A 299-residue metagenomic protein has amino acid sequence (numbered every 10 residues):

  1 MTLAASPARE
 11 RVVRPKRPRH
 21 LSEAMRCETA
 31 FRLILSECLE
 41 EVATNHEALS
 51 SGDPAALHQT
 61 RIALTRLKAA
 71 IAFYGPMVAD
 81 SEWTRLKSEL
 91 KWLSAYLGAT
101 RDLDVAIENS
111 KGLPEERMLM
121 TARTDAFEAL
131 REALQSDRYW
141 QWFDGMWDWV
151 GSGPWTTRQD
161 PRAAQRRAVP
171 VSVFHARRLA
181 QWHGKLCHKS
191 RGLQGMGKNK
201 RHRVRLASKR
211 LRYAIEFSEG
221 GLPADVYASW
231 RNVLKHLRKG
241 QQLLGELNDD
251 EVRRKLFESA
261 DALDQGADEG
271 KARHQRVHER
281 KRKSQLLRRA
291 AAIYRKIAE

Functional and structural regions predicted by a protein language model:
M1-E299: Function-determining surface determinants
